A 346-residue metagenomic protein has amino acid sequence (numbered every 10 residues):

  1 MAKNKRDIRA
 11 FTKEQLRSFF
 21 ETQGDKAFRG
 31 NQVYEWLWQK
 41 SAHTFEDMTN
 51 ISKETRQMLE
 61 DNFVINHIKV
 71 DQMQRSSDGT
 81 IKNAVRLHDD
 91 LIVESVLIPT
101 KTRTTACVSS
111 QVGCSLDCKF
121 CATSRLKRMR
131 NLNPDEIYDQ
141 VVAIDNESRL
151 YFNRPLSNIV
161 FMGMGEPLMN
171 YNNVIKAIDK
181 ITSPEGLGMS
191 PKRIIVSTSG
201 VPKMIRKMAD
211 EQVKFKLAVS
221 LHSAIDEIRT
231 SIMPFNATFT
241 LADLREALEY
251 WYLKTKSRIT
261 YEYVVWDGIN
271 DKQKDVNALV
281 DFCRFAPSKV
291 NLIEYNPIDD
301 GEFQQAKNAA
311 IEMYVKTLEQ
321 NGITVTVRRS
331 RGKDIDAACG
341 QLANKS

Functional and structural regions predicted by a protein language model:
M1-V93, P99-K101, E249-R258, V265-S346: Auxiliary Fe-S-binding modules of radical SAM enzymes
K13, S115, V201-K203, I225-D226 (+1 more regions): Alpha-helix N-cap/helix-start and coil->helix boundary motif
S76, S109-S110, S197, S220: Short linear Ser/Thr-Pro motifs
I81, V93, T104-V108, L116 (+1 more regions): Generic beta-strand structural signal
L97-I98, N173: Residue-level structural signal for beta-strand termini and adjacent loop
P99-V142: Canonical Radical SAM [4Fe-4S] cluster-binding loop centered on the CxxxCxxC motif and its immediate flanking residues
D145-N321: Conserved AdoMet/S-adenosylmethionine-binding subsite of the radical SAM
